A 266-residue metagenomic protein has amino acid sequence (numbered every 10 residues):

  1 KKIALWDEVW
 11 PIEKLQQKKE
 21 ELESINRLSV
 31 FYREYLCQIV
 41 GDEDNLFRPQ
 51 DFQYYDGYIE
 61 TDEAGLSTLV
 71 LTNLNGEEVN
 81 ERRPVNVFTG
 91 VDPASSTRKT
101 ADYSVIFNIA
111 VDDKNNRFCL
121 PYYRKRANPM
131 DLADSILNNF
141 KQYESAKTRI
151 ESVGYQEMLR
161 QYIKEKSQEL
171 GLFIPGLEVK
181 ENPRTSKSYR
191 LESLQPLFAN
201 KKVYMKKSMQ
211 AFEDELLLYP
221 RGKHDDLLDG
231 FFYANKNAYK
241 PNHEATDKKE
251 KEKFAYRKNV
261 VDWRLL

Functional and structural regions predicted by a protein language model:
K1-E21, Q38-D42, L46, V105 (+2 more regions): Mg2+-dependent endonuclease catalytic cores in nucleic-acid-processing enzymes, primarily RNase H-like
K1-P93: ATPase catalytic-site recognition across NTP-hydrolyzing enzymes
R27, L36, V40, A199 (+1 more regions): Non-catalytic alpha-helical coupling and interface elements of nucleotide-dependent molecular machines and regulators
D44, A234-L266: Acidic two-metal-ion nuclease catalytic site recognized across multiple nuclease folds, prominently DnaQ/RNase D-T
E77-R82, S96-T100, N138-Q142: Short, conserved, surface-exposed binding loops centered on an aromatic residue
V91-I106: An active-site-proximal beta-strand-loop segment
